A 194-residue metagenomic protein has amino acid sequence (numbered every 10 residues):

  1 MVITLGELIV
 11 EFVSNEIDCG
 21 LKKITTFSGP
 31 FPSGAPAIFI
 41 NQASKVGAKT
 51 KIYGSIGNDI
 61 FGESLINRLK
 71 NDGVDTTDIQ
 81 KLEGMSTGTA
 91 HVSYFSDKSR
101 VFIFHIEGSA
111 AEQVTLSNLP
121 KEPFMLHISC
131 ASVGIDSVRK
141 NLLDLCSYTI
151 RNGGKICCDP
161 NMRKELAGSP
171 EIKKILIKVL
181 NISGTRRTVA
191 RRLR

Functional and structural regions predicted by a protein language model:
M1-L5, K70, T76, S99-R194: Ribokinase/PfkB-type carbohydrate-kinase core domain
M1-V74: Glycine-rich phosphate/adenosyl-contacting loop at the front of the ribokinase-like
A37, D59, M85, G108 (+1 more regions): Alpha-helix N-cap/helix-start capping motif
V46, M85-G88: Short, basic and Ser/Thr-rich N-terminal targeting/leader segments
Y53-I56, I79-L82, S129: Structural motif
G57-N58, E83, R163-K164: Conserved beta-strand edge residues that scaffold enzyme active sites
N67-M85, F95: A glycine-rich helix N-cap at a beta->alpha junction
T89-S93: Short beta-strand scaffold segments in enzyme catalytic cores
